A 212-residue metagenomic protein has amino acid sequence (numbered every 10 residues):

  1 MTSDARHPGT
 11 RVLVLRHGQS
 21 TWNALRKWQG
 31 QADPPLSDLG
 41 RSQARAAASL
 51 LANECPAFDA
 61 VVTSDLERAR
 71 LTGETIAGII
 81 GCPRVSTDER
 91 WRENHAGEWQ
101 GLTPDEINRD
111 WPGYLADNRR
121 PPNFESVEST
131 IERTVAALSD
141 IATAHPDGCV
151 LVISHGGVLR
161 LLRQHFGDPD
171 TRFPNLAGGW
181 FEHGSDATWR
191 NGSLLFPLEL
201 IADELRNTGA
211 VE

Functional and structural regions predicted by a protein language model:
M1-R11, A47, N94-D105, R163-E212: Acidic, low-complexity terminal tails and accessory targeting/binding regions of phosphate-metabolizing enzymes
H7-G81, D110, E128, F173: Active-site-proximal alpha-helix that buttresses catalytic centers in soluble enzyme cores
H17, H145, H155, L200-I201: Histidine-centered active-site/metal-ligand motif
G18, S64-L66, R90, I153-G157: Short, well-ordered beta-to-alpha junction loops that form the rim of enzyme active sites and present histidine/acidic
T21, R68-R70, E93-N94, V158-R160: Short, active-site-adjacent cap segments at secondary-structure transitions
P34, I76-V135, G192, L205-E212: Phosphate-handling substructures
A57-D65, S86, C149-I153: Short glycine-rich phosphate-binding loop at a beta-alpha junction
R70, C82, V135-N191: Active-site-adjacent alpha-helix immediately C-terminal to a catalytic or transition-state-stabilizing loop
